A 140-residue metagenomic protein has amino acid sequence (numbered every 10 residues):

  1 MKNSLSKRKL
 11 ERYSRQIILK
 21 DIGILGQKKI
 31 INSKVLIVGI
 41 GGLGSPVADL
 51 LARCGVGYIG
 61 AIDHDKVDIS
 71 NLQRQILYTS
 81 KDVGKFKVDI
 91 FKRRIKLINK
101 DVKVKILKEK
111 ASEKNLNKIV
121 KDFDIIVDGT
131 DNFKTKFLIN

Functional and structural regions predicted by a protein language model:
M1-N140: Adenine nucleotide-associated cytosolic modules
